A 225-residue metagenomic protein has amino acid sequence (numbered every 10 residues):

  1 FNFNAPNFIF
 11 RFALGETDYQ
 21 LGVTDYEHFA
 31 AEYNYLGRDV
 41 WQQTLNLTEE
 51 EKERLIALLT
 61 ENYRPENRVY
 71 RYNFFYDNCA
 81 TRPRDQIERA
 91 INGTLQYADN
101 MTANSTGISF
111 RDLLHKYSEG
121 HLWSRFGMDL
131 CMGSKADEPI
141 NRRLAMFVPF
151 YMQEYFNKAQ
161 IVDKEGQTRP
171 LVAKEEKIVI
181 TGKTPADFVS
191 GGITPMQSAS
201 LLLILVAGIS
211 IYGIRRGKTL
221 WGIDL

Functional and structural regions predicted by a protein language model:
F1-R38: Glycine-rich catalytic cores of cysteine/serine-nucleophile enzymes that process amide/ester linkages in cell-envelope
A5-N7, A13-E16, E49-E51, L114 (+2 more regions): Solvent-exposed, flexible loop/coil residues
E27-H28, K52-I56, P83: Short hydrophobic/aromatic-rich motifs at helix boundaries and adjacent loops
E32-W41, E61-N67: Acidic/histidine-rich, surface-exposed loop or edge segments in extracytoplasmic proteins
D39, L47, Q167-P170: Intrinsic low-complexity, intrinsically disordered segments enriched in polar/basic residues
T44: Glycine-rich phosphate-binding "P-loop"
L47-N62: A structural motif
E61-L225: Activation targets extended, charge/polar-rich intrinsically disordered C-terminal tails
